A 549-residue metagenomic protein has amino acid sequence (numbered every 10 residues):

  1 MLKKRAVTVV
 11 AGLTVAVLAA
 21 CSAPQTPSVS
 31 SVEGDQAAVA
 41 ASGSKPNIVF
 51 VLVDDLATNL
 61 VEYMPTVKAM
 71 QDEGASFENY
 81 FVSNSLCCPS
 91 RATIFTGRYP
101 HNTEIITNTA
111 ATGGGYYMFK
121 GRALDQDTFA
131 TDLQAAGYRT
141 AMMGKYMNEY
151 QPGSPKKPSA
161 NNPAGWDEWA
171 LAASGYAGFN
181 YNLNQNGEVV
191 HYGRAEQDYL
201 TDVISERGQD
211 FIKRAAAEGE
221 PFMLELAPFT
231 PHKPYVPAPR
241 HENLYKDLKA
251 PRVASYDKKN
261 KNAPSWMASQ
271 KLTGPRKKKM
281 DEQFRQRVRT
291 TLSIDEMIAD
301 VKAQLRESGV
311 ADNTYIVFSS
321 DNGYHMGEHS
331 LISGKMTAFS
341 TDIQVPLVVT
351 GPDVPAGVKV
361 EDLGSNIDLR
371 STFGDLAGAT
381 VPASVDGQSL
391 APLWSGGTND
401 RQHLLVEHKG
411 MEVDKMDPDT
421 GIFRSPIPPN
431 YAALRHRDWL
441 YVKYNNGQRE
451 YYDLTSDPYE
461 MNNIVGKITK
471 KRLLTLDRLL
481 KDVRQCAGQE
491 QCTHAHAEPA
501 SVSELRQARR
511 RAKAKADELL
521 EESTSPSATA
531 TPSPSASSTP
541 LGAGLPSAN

Functional and structural regions predicted by a protein language model:
V17-A20: C-terminal motif of bacterial Sec signal peptides marking the signal peptidase cleavage site
S22-Q25, V32, G43-P46, V53 (+5 more regions): Long, internal low-complexity/basic segments
D35, V39-G43, T58-N59, A173-L200 (+5 more regions): Active-site-proximal cap/lid insertion segments
I48, D54, L133, K145 (+6 more regions): A short aromatic-rich beta-strand->coil structural motif
F50-V51, T58-A141, P152, S174-G175 (+1 more regions): Active-site segment of extracytoplasmic enzymes that catalyze sulfate/phosphate-ester chemistry
A57, Y63-M64, S76-Y99, I106 (+7 more regions): Short, solvent-exposed turn/loop segments enriched in Gly/Ser/Thr/Pro and often Arg
A130-R139, S205, Q209, A299 (+4 more regions): Non-catalytic, well-ordered alpha-helical segments in soluble enzyme domains
A164-Y176, N322-E328, P355, I367-R370 (+3 more regions): C-terminal cap/loop subdomain of S1 sulfatases and analogous C-terminal strand-loop tails that border
